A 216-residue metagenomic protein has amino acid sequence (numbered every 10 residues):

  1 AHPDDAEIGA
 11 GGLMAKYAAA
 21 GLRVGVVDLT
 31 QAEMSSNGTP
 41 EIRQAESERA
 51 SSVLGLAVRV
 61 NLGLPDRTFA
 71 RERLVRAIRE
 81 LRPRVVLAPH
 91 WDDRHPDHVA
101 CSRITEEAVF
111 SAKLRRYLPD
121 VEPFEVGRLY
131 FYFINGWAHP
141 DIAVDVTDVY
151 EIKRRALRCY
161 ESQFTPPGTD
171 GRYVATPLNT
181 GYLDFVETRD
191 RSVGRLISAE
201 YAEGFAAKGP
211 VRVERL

Functional and structural regions predicted by a protein language model:
A1-L81, A206: Active-site rim/loop-helix segments in enzyme catalytic domains that contact anionic ligands
F69-L216: Metal-dependent de-N-acetylase/amidase catalytic core
